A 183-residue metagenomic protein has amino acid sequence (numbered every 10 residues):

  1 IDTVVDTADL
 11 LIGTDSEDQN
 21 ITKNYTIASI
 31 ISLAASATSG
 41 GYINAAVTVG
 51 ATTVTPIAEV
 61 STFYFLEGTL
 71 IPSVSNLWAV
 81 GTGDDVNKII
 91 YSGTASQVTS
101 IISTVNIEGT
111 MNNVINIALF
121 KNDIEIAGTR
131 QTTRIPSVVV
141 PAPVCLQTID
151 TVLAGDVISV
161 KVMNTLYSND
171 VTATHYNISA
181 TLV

Functional and structural regions predicted by a protein language model:
I1-A37, M111-N113, K121-E125, V139-P143 (+2 more regions): Extracellular repetitive beta-rich solenoid segments
D9, A95, A154-D156: Surface-exposed loop/turn positions
D18-Y25, T53, D150-L153: Short, exposed beta-strand "edge-strand" segments with a Pro/Gly-rich flavor and a Y/T-containing core
N24, C145-I149, N177: Well-ordered beta-strand positions in beta-sheet-rich domains
A35-N113, T129-R130, Y167-V183: Terminal (often C-terminal
S100-A154, K161-N169: Terminal beta-strand-rich extracellular "head" domains that mediate receptor/glycan or other ligand binding
